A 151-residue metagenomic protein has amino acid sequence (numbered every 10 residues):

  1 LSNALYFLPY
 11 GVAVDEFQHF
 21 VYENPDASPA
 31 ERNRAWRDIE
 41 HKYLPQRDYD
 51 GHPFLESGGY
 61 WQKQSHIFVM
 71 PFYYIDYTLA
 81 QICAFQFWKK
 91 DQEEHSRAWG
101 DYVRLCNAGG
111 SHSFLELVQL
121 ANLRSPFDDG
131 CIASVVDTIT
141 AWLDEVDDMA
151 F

Functional and structural regions predicted by a protein language model:
L1-L5: Zinc-dependent metallopeptidase catalytic helix centered on the HExxH motif and its immediate flanking segment
G11, D15, V21-F151: C-terminal, non-catalytic "cap/extension" segments appended to globular domains
